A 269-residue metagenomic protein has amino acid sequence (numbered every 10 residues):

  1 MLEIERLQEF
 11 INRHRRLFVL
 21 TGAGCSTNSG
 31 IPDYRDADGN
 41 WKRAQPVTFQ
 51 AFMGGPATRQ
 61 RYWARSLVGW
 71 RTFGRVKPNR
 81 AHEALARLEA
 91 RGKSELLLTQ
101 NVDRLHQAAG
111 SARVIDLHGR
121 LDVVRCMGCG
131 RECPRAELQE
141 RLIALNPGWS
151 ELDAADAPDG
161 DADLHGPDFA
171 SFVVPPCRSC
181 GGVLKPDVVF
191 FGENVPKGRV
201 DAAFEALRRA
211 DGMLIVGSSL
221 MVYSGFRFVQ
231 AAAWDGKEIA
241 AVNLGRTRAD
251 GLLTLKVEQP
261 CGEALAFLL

Functional and structural regions predicted by a protein language model:
M1-L269: Conserved catalytic core of sirtuin-type NAD+-dependent deacylases
